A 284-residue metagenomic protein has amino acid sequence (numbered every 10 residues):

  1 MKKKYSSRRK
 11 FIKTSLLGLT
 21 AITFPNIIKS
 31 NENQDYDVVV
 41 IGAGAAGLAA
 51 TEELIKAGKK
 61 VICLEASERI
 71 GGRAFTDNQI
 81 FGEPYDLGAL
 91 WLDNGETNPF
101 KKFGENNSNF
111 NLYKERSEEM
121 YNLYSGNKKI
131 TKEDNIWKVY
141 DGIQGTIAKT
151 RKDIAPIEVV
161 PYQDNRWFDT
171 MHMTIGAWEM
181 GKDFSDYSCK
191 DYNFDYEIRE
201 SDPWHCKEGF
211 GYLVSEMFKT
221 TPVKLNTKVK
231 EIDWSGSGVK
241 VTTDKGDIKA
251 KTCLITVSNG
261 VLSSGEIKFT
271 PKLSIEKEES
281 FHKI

Functional and structural regions predicted by a protein language model:
K2-I284: FAD-dinucleotide binding site
